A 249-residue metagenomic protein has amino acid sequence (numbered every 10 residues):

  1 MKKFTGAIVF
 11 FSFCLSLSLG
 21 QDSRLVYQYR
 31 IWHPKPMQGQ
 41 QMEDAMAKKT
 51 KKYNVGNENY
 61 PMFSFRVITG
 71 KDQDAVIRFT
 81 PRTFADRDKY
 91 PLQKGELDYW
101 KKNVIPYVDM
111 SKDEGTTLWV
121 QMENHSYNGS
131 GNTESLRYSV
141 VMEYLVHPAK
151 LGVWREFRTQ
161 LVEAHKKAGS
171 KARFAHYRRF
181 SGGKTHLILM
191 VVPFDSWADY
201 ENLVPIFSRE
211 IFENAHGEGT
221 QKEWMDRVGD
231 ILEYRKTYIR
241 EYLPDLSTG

Functional and structural regions predicted by a protein language model:
M1-F4: Positively charged n-region of N-terminal signal peptides that target proteins for export
A7-S16: Bacterial N-terminal signal peptides
G20-G249: Short S/T/G/P-rich N-terminal loop/turn motif that feeds into the first structured element of a domain
